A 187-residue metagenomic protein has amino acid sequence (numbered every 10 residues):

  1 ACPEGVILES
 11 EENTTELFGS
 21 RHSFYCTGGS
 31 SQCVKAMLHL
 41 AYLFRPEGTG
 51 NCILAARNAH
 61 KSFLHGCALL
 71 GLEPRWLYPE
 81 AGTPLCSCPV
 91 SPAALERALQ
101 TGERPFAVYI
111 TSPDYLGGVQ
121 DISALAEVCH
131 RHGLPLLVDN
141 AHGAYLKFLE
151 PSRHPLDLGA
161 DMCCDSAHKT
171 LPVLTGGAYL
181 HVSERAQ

Functional and structural regions predicted by a protein language model:
A1-L8: Low-complexity, highly charged intrinsically disordered N-terminal segments that act as targeting/localization
C2, L17, G28-Q187: Conserved PLP-enzyme active-site core in the AAT-like
E9-E16: PLP-dependent amino-acid enzyme catalytic core
F24-Y25: Glycine-rich active-site/cofactor-binding loop and its immediate structural neighborhood
